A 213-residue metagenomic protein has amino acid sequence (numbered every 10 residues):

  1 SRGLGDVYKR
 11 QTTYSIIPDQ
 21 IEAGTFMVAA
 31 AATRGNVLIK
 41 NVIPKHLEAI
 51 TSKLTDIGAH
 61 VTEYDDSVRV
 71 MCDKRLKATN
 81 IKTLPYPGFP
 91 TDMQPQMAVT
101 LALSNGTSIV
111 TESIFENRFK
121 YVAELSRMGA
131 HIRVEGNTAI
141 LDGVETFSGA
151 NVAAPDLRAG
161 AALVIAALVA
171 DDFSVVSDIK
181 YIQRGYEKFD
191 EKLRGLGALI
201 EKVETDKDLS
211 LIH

Functional and structural regions predicted by a protein language model:
R2-I212: Short, structured segments at the rim of ligand-binding sites
